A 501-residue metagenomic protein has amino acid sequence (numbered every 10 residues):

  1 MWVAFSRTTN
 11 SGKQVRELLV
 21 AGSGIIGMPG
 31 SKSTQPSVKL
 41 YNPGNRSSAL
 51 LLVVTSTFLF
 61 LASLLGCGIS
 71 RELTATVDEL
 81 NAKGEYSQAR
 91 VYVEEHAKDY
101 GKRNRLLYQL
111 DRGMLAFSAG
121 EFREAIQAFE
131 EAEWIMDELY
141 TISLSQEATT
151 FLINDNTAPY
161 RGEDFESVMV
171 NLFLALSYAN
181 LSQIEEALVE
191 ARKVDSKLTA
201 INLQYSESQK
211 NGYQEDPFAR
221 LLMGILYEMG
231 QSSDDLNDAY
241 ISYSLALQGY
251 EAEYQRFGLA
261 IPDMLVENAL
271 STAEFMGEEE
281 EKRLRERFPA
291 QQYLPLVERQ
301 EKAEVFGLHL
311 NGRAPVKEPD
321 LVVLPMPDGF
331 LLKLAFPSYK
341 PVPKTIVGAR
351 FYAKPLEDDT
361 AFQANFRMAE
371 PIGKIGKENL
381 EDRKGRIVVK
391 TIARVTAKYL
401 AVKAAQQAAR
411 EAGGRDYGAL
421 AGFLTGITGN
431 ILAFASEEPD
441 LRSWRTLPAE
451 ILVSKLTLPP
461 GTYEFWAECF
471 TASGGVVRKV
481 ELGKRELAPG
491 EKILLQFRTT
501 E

Functional and structural regions predicted by a protein language model:
S63-Y86, A97: Bacterial Sec signal peptide processing site at the extreme N-terminus
K83, A119, L181, G230-S233: Structural motif corresponding to the intra-repeat A-B loop/turn of tetratricopeptide repeats
Q127-D137, R192-S196, Q231-Y254: TPR/TPR-like (Sel1-like) alpha-helical repeat modules
L270-E274, E278, K282-E501: Short loop/turn and low-complexity linker motifs enriched in small/turn-promoting residues
